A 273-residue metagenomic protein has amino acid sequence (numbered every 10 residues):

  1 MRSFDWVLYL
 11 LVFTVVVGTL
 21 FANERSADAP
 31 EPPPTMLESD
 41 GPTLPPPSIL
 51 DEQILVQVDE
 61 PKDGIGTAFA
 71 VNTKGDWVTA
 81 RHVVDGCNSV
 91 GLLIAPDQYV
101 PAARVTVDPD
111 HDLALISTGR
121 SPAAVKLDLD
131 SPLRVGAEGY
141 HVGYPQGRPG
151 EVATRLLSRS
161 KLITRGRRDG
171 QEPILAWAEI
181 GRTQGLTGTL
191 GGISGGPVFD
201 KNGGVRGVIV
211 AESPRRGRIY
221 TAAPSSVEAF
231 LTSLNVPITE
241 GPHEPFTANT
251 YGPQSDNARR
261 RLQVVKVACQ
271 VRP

Functional and structural regions predicted by a protein language model:
F4-D5, E52-A80, Q98-P101, G195 (+2 more regions): A conserved glycine-rich beta-strand in the N-terminal activation segment of trypsin-fold
D5-V7, A22-S48, L55, A124 (+1 more regions): C-terminal cap/linker of serine protease catalytic domains
V7-F21: Hydrophobic membrane-insertion alpha-helices, especially the h-region of bacterial N-terminal signal peptides
S48-Q57, A114-V125, G150-E240: Active-site region of chymotrypsin-like
N72, R104-T106, S158, D200: A residue-level detector for short acidic-glycine micro-motifs
K74-E151, T187-G188, P237-A248: Conserved active-site neighborhood of the chymotrypsin/trypsin-like protease fold
V78-A80, V135-P145, G192-R215, L262-A268: Active-site-proximal beta-strands of protease catalytic cores
